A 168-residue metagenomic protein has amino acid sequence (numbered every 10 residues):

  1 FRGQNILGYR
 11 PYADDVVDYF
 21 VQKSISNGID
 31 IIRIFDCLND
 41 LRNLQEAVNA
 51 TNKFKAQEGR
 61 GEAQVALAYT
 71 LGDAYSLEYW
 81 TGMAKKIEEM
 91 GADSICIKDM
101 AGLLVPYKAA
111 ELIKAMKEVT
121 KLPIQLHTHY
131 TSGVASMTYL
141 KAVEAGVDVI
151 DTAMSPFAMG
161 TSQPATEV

Functional and structural regions predicted by a protein language model:
F1-V168: Catalytic cores and adjacent flexible loops of soluble metabolic enzymes that perform enolate/carbanion chemistry on
